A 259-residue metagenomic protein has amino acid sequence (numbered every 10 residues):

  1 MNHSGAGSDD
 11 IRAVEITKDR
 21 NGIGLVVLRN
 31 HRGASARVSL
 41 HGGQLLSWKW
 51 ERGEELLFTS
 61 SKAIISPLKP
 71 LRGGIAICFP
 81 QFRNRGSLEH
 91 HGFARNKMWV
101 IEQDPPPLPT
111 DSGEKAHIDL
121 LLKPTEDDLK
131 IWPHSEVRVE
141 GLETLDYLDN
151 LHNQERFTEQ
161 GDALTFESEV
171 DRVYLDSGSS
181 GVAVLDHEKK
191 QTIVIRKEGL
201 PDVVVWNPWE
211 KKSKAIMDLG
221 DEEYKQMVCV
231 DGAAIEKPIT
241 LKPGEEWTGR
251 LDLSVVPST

Functional and structural regions predicted by a protein language model:
N2-R72, G178-P201, W209, P243-T259: Beta-strand-rich N-terminal accessory domains
E15, R20, S87-S135: Extended, loop-rich substrate-binding clefts of extracytoplasmic carbohydrate-active enzymes
V26, A36, I118-L120, E140 (+2 more regions): Hydrophobic residues positioned within well-ordered beta-strands of beta-sheet architectures
P67-G92, E143-T144, D149, E155 (+1 more regions): Beta-strand/loop-rich accessory regions of lumenal/periplasmic or secreted enzymes, predominantly carbohydrate-active
L122, K130-P133, E140, K242 (+1 more regions): Well-ordered alpha/beta subsegment
H134-V204, K211: Active-site/ligand-binding surface loops and adjacent short beta/alpha elements that line catalytic pockets across
M217-C229: Short, basic/aromatic beta-hairpin or loop at an interaction surface
E236-T240: Beta-strand-rich interaction surfaces with strong enrichment in secreted/lumenal proteins
